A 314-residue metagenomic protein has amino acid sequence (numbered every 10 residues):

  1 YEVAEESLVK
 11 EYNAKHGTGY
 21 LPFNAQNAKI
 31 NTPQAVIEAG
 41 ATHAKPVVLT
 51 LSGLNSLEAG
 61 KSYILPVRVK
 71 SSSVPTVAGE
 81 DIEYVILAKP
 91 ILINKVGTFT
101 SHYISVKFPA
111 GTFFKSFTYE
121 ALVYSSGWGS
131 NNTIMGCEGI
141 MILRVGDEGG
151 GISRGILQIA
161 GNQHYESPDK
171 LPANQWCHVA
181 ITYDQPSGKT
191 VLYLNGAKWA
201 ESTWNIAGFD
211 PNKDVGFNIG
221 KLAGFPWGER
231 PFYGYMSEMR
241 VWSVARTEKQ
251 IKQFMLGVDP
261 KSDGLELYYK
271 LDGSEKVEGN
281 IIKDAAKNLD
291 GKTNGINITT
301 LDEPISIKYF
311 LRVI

Functional and structural regions predicted by a protein language model:
V9-A35, G161: Short beta-strand and strand-turn-strand segments in soluble, beta-rich domains
N55-I64: Short glycine/proline/serine/threonine-rich loop/turn segments at secondary-structure transition edges
A88-T98, Y124-W128, R144-I206, T300-V313: Extracellular glycan-interaction surfaces
I91-R154, R246-Q250: Extracellular glycan-recognition modules
K107-Y119, P168-C177, F209, E229-Y235 (+1 more regions): Extracellular/lumenal carbohydrate-interaction signature centered on repeated Trp-anchored short motifs
F117-G127, V179-I181, I219, M239-V241 (+2 more regions): Short hydrophobic/aromatic patches on beta-strands that form ligand-binding or substrate-lining surfaces
K213-S237, K252-G257, I314: Extracellular glycan-interaction patches encoded by glycine-rich segments
E238-I314: Extended recognition patches within non-cytosolic domains
